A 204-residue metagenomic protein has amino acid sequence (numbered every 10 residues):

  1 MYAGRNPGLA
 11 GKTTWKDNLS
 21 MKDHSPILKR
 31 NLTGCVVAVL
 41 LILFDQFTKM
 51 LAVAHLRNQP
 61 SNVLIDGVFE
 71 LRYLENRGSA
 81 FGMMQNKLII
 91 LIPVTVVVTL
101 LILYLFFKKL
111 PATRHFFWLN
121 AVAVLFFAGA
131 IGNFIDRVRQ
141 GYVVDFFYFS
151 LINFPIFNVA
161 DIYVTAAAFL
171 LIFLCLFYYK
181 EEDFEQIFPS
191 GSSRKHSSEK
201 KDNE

Functional and structural regions predicted by a protein language model:
Y2-E204: Alpha-helical transmembrane bundles and membrane-interface segments of multipass inner-membrane proteins
